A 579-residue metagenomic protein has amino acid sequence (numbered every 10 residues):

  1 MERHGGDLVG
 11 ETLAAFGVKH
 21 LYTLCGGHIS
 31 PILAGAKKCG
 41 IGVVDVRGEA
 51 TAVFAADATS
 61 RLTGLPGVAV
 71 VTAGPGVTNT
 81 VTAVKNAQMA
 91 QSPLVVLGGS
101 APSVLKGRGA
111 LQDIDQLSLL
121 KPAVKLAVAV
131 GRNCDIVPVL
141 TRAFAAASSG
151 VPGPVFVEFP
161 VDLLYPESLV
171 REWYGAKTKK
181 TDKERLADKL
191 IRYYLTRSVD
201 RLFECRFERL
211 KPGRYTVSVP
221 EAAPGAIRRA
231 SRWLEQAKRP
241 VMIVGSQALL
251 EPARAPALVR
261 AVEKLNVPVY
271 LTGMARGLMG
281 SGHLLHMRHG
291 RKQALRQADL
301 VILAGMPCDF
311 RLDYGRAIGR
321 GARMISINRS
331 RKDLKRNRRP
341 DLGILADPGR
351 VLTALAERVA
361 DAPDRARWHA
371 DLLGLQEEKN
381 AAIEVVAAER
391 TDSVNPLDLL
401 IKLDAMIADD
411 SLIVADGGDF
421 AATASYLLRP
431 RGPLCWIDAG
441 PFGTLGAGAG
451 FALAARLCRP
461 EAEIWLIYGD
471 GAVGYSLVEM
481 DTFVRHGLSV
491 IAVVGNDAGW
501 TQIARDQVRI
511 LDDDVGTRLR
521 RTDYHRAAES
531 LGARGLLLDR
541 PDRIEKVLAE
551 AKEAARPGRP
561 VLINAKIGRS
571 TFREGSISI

Functional and structural regions predicted by a protein language model:
L8-V18, A58-G64, A146-V151, A226-P240 (+4 more regions): Glycine-rich phosphate/diphosphate-binding loops that line cofactor/substrate pockets in enzymes
V9, A14, L24-G27, I32-A34 (+1 more regions): Active-site diphosphate/adenylate-binding microenvironment
K19-T23, G42-V44, L62-A101, I243 (+3 more regions): A short, small-residue-rich loop immediately preceding and capping a beta-strand
L24-G26, V44-F54, A69-G76, G131-N133 (+5 more regions): Active-site nucleophile and cofactor-binding loops and adjacent substrate-binding regions of central metabolic enzymes
R61, I243-R329, P430-A462, G474-V478 (+3 more regions): Glycine-rich, anion-gripping cofactor-binding loops and their flanking helix/strand elements in enzyme active sites
L97, L105-I114, K121, K292-Q297 (+6 more regions): Thiamine diphosphate
G98-L140, F144, E158-L163, R171-T178 (+2 more regions): Glycine-rich, acidic loop regions that bind phosphate or pyrophosphate groups
V170-G175, T181-E221, R232, A237 (+3 more regions): Phosphate/pyrophosphate-binding active-site segments
